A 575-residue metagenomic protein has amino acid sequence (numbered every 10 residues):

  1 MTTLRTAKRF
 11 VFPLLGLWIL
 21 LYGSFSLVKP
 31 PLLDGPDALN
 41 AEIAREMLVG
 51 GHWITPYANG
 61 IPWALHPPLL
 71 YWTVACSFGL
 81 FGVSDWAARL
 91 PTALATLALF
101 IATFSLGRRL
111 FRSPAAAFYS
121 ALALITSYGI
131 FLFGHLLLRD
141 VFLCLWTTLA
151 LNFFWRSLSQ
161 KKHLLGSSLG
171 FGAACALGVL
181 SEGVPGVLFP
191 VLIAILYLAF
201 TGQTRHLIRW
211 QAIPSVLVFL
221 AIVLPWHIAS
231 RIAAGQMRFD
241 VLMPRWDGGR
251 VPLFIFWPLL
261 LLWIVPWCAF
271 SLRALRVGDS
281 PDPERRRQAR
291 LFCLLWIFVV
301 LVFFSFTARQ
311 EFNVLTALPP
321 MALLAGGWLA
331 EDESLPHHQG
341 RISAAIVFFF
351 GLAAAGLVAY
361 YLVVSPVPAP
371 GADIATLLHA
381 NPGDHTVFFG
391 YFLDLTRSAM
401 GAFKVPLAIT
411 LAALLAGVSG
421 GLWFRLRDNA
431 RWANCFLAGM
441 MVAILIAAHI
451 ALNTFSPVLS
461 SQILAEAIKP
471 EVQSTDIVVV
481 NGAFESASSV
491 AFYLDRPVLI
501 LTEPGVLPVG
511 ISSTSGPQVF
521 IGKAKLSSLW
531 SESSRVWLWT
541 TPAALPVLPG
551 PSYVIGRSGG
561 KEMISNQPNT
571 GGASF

Functional and structural regions predicted by a protein language model:
T2-R341, V363-S365: Membrane-integral, polyisoprenol-dependent glycosyltransferases of the GT-C/oligosaccharyltransferase superfamily
L169, A173, V277-F575: Membrane-embedded architecture of ER/inner-membrane glycosylation machinery
